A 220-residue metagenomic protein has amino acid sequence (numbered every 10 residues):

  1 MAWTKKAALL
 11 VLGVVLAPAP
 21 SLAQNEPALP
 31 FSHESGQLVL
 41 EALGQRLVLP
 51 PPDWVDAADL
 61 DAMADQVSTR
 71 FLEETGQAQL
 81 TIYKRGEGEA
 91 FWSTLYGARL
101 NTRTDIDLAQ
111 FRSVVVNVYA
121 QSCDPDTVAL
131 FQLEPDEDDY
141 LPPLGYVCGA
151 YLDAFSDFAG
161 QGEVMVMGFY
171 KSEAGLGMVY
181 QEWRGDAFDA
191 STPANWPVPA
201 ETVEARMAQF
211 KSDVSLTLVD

Functional and structural regions predicted by a protein language model:
M1-L9: Bacterial N-terminal signal peptides that target proteins for export
A8-P18: Bacterial N-terminal signal peptides
L22-T81, G86, W183-D220: N-terminal targeting sequences that direct proteins away from the cytosol to non-cytosolic compartments
A64-E73, N101-F131: Short, solvent-exposed recognition patches
E74-V114, Y180: A short acidic-to-branched-hydrophobic micro-motif
R85-E87, G168-E173: Short glycine/proline-enriched loop/turn "hinge" motifs that connect secondary-structure elements and lie
T94-A98, A174-A194: Short, well-ordered beta-strand elements
S113-Y170: Signature of long, low-cysteine stretches enriched in small and polar/charged residues
